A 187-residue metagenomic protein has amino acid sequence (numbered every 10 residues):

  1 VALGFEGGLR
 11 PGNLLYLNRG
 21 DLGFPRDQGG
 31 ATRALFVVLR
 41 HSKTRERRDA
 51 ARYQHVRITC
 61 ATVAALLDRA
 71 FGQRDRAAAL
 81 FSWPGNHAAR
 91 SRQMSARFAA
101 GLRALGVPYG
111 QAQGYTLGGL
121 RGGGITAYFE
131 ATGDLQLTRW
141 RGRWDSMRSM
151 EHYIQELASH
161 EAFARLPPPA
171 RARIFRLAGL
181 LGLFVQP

Functional and structural regions predicted by a protein language model:
L3, G8, L14, L39 (+4 more regions): Mobile genetic element proteins and their domesticated derivatives, centered on retroelements and DNA transposons
L3, R90, L117-G118: Residue-level marker of regulatory loop/turn positions in helix-turn-helix DNA-binding domains and in histidine
L3-R33, D134-W140: Short, charged phosphate-coordinating catalytic segments
P11-G12, L22-P25, R45-R48, A88-S91 (+3 more regions): Eukaryotic short linear interaction motifs
P25, G29-N86, R97-G101, L105: Basic, alpha-helical nucleic-acid-contacting "clamp/cap" segments
S95-W140, S159: Short, basic (Lys/Arg/His-rich) helix/loop patches that form interaction surfaces in the mid-to-C-terminal regions
G142-P169: Catalytic-site neighborhood detector that most strongly recognizes the C-terminal catalytic loop/helix of tyrosine
P167-P187: C-terminal secondary-structure termini that scaffold catalytic or DNA-interacting sites
